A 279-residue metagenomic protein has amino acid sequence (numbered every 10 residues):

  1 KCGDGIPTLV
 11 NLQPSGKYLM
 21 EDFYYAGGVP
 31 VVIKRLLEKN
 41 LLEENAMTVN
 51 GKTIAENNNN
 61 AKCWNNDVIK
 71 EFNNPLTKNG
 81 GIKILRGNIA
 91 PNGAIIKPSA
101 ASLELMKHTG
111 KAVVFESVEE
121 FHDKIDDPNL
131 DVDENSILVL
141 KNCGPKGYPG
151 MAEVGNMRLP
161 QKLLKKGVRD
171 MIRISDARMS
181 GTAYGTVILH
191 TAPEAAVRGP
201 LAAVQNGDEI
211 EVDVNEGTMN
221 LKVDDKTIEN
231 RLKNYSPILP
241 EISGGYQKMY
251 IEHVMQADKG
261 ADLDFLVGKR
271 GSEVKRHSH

Functional and structural regions predicted by a protein language model:
K1-E194, R198-H279: Catalytic or ion-coupling anion/metal-binding cores of large enzyme and transporter domains
